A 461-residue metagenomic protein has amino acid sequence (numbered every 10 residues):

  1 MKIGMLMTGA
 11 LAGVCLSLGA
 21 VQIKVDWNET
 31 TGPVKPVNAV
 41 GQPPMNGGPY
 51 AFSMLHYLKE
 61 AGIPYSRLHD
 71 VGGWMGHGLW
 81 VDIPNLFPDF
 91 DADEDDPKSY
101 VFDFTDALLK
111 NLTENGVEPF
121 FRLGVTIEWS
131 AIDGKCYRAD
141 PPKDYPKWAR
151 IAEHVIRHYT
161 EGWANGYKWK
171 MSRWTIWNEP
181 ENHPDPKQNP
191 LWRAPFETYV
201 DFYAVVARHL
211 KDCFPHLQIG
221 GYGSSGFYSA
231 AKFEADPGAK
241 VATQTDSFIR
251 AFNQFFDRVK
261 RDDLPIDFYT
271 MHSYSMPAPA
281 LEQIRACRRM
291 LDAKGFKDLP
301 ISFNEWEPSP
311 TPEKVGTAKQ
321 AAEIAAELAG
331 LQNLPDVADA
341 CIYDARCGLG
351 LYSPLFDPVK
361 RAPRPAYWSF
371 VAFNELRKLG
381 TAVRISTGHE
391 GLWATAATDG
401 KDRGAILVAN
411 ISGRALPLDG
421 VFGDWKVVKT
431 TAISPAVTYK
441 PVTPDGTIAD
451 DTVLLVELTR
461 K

Functional and structural regions predicted by a protein language model:
L18-I63, K461: Mature N-terminal, pre-catalytic/accessory segment of carbohydrate-active enzymes
V40, L112, V155, W174 (+7 more regions): Conserved, mostly hydrophobic/aromatic
M45-L58, T245-K260, A321-L328: Short, acidic/polar
A61-I266, T270-P279: Substrate-binding cleft and catalytic face of glycoside hydrolase catalytic domains, especially the flexible beta-alpha
P186, S225-A235, Y274, M290-A322 (+1 more regions): Active-site clefts of carbohydrate-active enzymes
E305-R377, T381-W393, G400: Aromatic/acidic polysaccharide-binding cleft in carbohydrate-active enzymes
G388-D424, T430, D451, K461: Carbohydrate-binding surface patches
Y439-K461: C-terminal beta-strand-rich structural cap/linker in extracellular carbohydrate-active enzymes
